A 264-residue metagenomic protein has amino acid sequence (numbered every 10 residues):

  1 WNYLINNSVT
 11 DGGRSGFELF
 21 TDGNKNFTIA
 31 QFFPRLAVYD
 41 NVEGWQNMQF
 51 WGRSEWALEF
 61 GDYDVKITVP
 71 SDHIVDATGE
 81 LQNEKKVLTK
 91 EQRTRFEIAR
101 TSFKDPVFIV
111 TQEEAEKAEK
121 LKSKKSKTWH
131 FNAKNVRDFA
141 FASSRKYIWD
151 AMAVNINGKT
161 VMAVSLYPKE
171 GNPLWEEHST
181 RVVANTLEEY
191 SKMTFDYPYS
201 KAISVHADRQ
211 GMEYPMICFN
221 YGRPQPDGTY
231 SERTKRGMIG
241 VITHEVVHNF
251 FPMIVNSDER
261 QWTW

Functional and structural regions predicted by a protein language model:
W1, K201, M253: Glycine-rich, histidine-containing beta strand-loop boundary motifs that form or position
W1-N24, E113-K124, T128-W129: A surface-exposed beta-strand-loop module
N2-I5, H244, Q261-W264: Short, intrinsically disordered, charge-balanced linker/junction segments flanking boundaries in proteins
L4, E189, M193, N249 (+1 more regions): Short alpha-helical functional segments enriched in proximate histidine and acidic residues
G12-G52: Core domains of carbohydrate- and sulfate-ester-processing enzymes
L36-W45, W51-T243: Hydrophobic helix-coil surface modules that form long, contiguous segments used for peptide/substrate interaction
P198-S200, E259-W264: Short, well-structured active-site flanking segments
V246-W262: Catalytic Zn2+-binding segment of zinc metalloproteases
